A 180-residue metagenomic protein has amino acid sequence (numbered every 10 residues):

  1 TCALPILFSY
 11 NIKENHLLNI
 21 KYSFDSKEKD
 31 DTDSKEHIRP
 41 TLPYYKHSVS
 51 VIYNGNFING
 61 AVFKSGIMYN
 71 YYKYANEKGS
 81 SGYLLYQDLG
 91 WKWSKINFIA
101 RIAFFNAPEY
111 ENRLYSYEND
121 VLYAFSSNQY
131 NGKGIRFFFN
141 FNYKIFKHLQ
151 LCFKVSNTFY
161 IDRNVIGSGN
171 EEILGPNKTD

Functional and structural regions predicted by a protein language model:
T1-D180: Exposed, low-structure sequence patches enriched in small/polar residues
